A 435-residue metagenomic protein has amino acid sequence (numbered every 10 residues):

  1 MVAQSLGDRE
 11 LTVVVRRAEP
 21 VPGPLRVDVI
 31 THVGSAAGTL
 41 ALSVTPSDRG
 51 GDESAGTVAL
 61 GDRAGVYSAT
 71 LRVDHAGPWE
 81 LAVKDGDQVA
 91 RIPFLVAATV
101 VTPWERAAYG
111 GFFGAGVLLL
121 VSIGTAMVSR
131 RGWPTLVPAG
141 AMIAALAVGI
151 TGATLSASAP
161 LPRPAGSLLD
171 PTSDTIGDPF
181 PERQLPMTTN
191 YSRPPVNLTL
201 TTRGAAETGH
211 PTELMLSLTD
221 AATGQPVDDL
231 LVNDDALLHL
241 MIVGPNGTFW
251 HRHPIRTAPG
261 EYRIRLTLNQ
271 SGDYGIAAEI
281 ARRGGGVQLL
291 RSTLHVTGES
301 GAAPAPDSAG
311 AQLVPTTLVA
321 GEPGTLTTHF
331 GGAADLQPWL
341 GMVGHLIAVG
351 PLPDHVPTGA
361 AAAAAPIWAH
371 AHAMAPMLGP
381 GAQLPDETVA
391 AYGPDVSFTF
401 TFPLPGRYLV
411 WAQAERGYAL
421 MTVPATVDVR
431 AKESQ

Functional and structural regions predicted by a protein language model:
M1-G65, L326-T328: Membrane-proximal low-complexity regions enriched in glycine and acidic/polar residues
M1-L6, K84-A205, A281-V389, S397 (+1 more regions): Extracytoplasmic/periplasmic copper-protein system
E19, G61, V73-H75, R256 (+3 more regions): Residue-level recognition of secondary-structure-to-loop junctions
G23-V33, V44, P211-Q225, A278 (+1 more regions): Beta-strand-rich structural segments
L40-V100: Extracytoplasmic/lumenal ectodomains and periplasmic regions of secretory and membrane proteins
V44-G51, V243-T248, V349-D354: Change "in extracellular beta-sheet-rich domains … of secreted and cell-surface proteins" to "in beta-sheet-rich domains
G61-S68, T248, T257-R263, M377-S397: Aromatic sugar-binding surface patches on proteins that engage polysaccharides or sugar-phosphate polymers
G65-T70, W79-K84, E261-E279: Ligand-binding face of N-terminal immunoglobulin V-set domains in extracellular IgSF glycoproteins
